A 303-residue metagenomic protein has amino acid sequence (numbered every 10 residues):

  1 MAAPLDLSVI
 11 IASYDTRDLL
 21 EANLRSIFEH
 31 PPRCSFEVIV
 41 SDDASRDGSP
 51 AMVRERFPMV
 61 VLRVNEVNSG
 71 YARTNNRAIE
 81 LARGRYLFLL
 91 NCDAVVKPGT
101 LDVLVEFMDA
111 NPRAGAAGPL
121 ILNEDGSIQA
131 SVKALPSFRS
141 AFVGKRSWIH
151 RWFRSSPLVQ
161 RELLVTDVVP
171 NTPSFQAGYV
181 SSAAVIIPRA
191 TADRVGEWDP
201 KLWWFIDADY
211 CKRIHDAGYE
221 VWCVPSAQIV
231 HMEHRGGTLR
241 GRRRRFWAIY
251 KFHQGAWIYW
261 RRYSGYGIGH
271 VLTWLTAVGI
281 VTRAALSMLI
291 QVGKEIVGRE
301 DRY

Functional and structural regions predicted by a protein language model:
R25-S35: Short, acidic, metal-binding catalytic loop of nucleotide-sugar glycosyltransferases
S26, D42-A51, V67, K97: A conserved acidic beta->alpha catalytic loop
N65-A82, C92: Glycine-rich, basic loop-to-helix element that forms the pyrophosphate-binding segment of sugar-nucleotide handling
L87: Short aromatic/hydrophobic "clamp" motif used to bind/position activated sugar donors
V95-V132: Conserved donor NDP-sugar-binding/catalytic core segment of glycosyltransferases
P136-G178: Short, flexible, basic/aromatic active-site loop/helix in glycosyltransferases
V169-G196, P200-Q228: A short, conserved alpha-helix in the catalytic core of glycosyltransferases
A208-K294: Active-site-adjacent helix/loop segment of glycosyltransferases that harbors family-specific signature motifs
